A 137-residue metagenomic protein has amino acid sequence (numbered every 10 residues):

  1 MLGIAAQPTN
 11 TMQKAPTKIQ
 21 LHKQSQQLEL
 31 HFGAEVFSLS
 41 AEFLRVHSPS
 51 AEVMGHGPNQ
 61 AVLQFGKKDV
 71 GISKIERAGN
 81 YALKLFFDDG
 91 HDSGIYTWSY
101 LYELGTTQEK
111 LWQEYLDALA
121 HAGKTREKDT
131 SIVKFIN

Functional and structural regions predicted by a protein language model:
L2-N137: Motif-centric detector for short Cys/His coordination patterns
